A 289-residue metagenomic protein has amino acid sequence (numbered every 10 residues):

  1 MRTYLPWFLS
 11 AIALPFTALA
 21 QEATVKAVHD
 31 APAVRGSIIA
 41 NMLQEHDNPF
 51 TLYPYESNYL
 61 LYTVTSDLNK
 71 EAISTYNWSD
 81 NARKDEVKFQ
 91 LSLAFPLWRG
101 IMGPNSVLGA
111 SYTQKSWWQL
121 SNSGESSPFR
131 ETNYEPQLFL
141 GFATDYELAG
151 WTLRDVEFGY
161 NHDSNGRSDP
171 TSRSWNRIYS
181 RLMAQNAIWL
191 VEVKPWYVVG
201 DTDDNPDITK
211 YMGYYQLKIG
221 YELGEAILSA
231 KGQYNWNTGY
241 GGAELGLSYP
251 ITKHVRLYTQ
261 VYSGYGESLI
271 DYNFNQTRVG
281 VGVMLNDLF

Functional and structural regions predicted by a protein language model:
M1-L43, L288-F289: Cleavable N-terminal export/targeting peptides
E22-S106, Q119-N122: Solvent-exposed N-terminal domain segments of exported/luminal and surface proteins
D67-Y76, R83, W98-Y221, G232 (+3 more regions): Outer-membrane pore/translocation modules
E86, Q90-S92, E135-Q137, Y179 (+3 more regions): Membrane-embedded beta-strand positions in outer-membrane beta-barrel channels/transporters
E225-V255: Glycine/small-residue-rich hydrophobic helix-like segments
Y249-L269: Long amphipathic alpha-helical scaffold regions
N275-F289: Outer-membrane beta-barrel "beta-signal"
